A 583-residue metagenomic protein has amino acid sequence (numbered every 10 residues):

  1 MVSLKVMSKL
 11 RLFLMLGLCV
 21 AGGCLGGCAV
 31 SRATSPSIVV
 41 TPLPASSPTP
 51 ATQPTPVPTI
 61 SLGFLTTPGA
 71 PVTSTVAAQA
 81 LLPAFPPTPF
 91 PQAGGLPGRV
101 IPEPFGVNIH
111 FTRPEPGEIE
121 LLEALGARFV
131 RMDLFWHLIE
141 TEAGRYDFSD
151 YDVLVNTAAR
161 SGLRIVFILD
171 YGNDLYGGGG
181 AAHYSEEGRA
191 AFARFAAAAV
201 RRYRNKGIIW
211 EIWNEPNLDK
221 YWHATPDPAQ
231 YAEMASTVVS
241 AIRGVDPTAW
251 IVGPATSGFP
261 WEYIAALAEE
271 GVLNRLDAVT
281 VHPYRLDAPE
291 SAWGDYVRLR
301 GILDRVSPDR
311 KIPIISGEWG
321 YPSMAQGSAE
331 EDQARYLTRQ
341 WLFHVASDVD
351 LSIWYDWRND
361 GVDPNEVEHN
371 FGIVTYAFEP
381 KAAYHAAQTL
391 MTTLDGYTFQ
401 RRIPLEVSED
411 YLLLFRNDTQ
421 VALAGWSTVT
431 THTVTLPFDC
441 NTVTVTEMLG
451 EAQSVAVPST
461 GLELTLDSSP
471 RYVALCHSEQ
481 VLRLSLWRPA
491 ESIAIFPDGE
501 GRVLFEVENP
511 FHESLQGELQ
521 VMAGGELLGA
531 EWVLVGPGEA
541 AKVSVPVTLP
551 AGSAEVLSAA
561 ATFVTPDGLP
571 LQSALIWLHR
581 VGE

Functional and structural regions predicted by a protein language model:
C28-R99, E583: Ser/Thr-rich, Proline-interspersed low-complexity disordered segments
A80-R128, D133-F135: Boundary/entry segment of secreted carbohydrate-active catalytic domains
E118-L121, L125-N274, P283-Y284: Substrate-binding cleft and catalytic face of glycoside hydrolase catalytic domains, especially the flexible beta-alpha
P228-W341, S347-V349: Noncatalytic carbohydrate-binding groove/subsite architecture in carbohydrate-active enzymes
S328-A387, I403-S408: Aromatic/acidic polysaccharide-binding cleft in carbohydrate-active enzymes
L405-N441, M448, L515: Carbohydrate-binding surface patches
V457-R488: C-terminal beta-strand-rich structural cap/linker in extracellular carbohydrate-active enzymes
Q480-W487, V507, A551-G582: Terminal connector regions
